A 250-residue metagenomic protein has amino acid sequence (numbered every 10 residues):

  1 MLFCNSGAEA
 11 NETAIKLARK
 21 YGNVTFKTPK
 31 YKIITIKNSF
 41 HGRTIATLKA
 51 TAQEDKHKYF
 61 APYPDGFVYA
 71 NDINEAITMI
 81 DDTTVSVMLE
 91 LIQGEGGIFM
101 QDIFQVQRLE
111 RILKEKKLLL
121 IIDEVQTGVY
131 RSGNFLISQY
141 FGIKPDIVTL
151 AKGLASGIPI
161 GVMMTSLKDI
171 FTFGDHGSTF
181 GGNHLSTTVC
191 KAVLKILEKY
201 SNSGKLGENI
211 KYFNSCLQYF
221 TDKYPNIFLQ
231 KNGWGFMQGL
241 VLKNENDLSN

Functional and structural regions predicted by a protein language model:
M1-N250: Conserved N-terminal phosphate-binding loop of PLP-dependent enzymes in the Aspartate aminotransferase
